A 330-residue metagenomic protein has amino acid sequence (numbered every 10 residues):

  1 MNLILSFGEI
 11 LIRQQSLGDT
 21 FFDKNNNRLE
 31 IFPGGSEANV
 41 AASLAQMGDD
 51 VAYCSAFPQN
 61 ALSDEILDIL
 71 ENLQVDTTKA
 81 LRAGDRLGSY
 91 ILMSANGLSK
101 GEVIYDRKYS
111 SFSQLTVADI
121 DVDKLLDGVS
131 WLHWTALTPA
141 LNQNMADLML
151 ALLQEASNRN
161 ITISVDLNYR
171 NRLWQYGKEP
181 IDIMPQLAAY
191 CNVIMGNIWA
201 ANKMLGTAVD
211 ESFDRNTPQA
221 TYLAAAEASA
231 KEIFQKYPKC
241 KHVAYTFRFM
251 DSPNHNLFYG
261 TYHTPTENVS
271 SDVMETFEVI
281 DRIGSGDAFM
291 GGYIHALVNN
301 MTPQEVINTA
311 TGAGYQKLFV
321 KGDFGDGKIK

Functional and structural regions predicted by a protein language model:
M1-V75, N96-L98, T116-V117, E278-R282: Glycine-rich phosphate/adenosyl-contacting loop at the front of the ribokinase-like
F7-F21, H255-D272: Acidic-glycine-rich active-site phosphate/pyrophosphate-binding loop
D50-L137: Conserved N-terminal subdomain of the carbohydrate kinase-like
V51, T77, I163-V165, M195: Hydrophobic beta-strand scaffold residues
E155-T162, Y237-K241: A short helix->loop->beta-strand "cap" motif at the edges of active sites that frequently abuts
R159-L167, L173: Short beta-strand/loop segments at the ligand-binding rim of alpha/beta enzyme cores
L173-T266: Conserved phosphate/ATP/ADP-binding segment of small-molecule kinases
P253, V269-K330: Conserved post-catalytic alpha-helical subdomain immediately downstream of the catalytic base and nucleotide-binding
